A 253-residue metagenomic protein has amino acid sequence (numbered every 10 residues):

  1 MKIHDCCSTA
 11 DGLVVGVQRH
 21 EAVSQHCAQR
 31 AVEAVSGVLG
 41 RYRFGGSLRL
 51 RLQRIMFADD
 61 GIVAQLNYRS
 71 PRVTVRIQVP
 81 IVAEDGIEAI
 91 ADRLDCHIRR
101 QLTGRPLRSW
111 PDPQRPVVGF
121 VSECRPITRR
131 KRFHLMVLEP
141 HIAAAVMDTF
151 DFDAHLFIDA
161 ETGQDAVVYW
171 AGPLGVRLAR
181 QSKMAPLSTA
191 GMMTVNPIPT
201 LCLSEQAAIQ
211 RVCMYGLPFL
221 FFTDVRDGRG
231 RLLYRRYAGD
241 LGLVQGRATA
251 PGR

Functional and structural regions predicted by a protein language model:
M1-R253: N-terminal, polar/charged subdomain of small-to-medium soluble alpha/beta proteins
